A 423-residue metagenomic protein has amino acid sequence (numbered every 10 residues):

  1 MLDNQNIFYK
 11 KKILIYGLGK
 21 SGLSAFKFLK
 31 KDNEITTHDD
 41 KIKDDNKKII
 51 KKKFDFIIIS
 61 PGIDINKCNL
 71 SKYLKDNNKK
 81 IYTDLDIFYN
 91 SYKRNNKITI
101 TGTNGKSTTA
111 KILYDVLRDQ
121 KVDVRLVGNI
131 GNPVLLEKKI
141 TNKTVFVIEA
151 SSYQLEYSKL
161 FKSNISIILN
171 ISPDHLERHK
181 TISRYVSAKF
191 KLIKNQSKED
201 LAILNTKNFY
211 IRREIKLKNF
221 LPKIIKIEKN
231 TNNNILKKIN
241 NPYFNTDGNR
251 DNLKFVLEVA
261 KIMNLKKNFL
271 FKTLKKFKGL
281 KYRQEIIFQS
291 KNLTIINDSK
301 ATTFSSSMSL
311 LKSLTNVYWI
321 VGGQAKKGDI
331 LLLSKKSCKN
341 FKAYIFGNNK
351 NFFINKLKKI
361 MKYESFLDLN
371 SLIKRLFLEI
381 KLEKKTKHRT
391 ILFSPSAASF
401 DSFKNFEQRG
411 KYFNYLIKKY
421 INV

Functional and structural regions predicted by a protein language model:
D3-K12, L23-F28, D123, P242-N340: Nucleotide phosphate-binding/pyrophosphate-handling subdomain across enzymes that bind or process nucleotide phosphates
N6, K41-K53, D368: Short acidic low-complexity segments
K11-K12, L23-D32, N46-F54, P61-A202 (+5 more regions): Phosphate-binding loop of NTP-binding sites
L18-G19: Glycine-rich Rossmann-fold phosphate-binding loop(s) that bind the pyrophosphate of adenine dinucleotide cofactors
D32-D44: NAD(P)-binding Rossmann-fold cofactor-contacting core
T36-D39, A202-T206, I320-V321, N340-N348: Short internal beta-strands
K43-N46, D64-N69, N208-E214, N232-N233 (+2 more regions): Short, charged/polar "capping" segments at the starts of alpha-helices and the immediately preceding loops
I330-H388: C-terminal helical cap/extension that packs against the catalytic core of soluble nucleotide-cofactor enzymes
